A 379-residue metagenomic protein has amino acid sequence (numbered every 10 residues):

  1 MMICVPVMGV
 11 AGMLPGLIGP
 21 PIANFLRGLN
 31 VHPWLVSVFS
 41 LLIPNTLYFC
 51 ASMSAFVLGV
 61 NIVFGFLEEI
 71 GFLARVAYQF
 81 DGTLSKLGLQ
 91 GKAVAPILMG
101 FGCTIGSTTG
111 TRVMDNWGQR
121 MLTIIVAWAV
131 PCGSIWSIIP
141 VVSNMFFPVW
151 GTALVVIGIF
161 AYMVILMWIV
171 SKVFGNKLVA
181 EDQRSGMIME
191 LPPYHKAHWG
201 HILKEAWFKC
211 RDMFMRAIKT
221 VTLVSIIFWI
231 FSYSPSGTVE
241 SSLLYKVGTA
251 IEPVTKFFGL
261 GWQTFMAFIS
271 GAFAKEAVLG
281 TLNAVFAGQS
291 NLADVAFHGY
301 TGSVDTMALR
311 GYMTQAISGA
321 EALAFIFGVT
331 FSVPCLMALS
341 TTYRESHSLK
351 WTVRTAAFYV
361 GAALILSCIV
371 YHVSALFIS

Functional and structural regions predicted by a protein language model:
M1-C4, I70-R75, I97-M114, G158-F174 (+2 more regions): Hydrophobic alpha-helical transmembrane segments
M1-F66, A153-F268, V353-S379: Selected transmembrane alpha-helices and immediately adjacent juxtamembrane segments of polytopic inner-membrane
M2, P6-L42, L87, T108-T123 (+1 more regions): Extended, low-charge hydrophobic alpha-helical regions
P21-L29, A74-G102, A180-I202, S290-T306: Juxtamembrane inter-helical linkers in multi-pass membrane proteins
A55-L67, L73, K86-M145, V329-S340: Transmembrane alpha-helix detector for multi-pass membrane proteins
V76-C103, L349-T355, Y359-A375: Hydrophobic alpha-helical transmembrane segments of integral membrane proteins
F101-G106, I124-P140, I157-M167, F273-L279 (+3 more regions): Membrane-embedded alpha-helical segments of transport systems, primarily multispan ion/solute transporters
V130-V155, S340-S348, I369-S379: Transmembrane helix-loop junctions at the membrane interface of multipass transporters and ion channels
